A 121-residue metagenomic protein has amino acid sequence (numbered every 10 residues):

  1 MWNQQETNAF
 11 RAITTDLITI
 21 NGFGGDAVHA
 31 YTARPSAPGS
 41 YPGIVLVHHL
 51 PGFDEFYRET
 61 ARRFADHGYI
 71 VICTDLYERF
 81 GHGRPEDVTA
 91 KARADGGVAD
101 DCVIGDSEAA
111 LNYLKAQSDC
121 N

Functional and structural regions predicted by a protein language model:
M1-Q4: Non-catalytic accessory segments flanking enzyme active sites
N8-R11, L17-D119: Serine-hydrolase catalytic machinery in alpha/beta-hydrolase-like enzymes
